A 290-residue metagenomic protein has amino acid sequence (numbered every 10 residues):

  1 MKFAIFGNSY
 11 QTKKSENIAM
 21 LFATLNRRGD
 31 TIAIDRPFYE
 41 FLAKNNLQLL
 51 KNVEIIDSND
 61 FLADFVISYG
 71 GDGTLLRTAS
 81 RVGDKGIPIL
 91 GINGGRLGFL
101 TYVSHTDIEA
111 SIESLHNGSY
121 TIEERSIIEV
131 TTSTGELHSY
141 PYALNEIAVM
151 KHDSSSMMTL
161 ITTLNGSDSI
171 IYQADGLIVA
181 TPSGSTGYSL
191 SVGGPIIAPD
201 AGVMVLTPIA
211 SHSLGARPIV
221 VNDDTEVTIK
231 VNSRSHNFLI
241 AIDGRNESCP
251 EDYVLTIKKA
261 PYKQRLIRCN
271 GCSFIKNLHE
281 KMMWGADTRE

Functional and structural regions predicted by a protein language model:
M1-F65, T106-T121, T132-P141: ATP/NTP phosphate-donor binding region
K14-S15, G73-T78, T186-S191: Short glycine/serine/threonine-rich phosphate/pyrophosphate-binding segments that cradle anionic phosphate groups
T31, G86-P88: Proline-centered loop/turn at the N-terminus of a beta-strand
V66, I89, L177-I178: Short, well-ordered beta-strand core segments
R96-D175: Catalytic core of DAGKc-family lipid kinases
V149, S154, N165-D168, A216-E290: ATP/nucleoside-binding phosphotransfer catalytic cores, i.e., glycine-rich phosphate-binding loops
T162, G184, I240: Short aromatic-centered micro-motifs
I170-D175, V179-G215: Gly/Ser/Thr-rich active-site loops/lids in small-molecule metabolic enzymes that frequently grip phosphoryl groups
